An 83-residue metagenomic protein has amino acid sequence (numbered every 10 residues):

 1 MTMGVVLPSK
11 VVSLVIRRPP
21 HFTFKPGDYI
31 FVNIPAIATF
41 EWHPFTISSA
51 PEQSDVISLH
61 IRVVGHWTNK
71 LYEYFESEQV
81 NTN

Functional and structural regions predicted by a protein language model:
M1-N83: FNR-like FAD-binding dehydrogenase module
